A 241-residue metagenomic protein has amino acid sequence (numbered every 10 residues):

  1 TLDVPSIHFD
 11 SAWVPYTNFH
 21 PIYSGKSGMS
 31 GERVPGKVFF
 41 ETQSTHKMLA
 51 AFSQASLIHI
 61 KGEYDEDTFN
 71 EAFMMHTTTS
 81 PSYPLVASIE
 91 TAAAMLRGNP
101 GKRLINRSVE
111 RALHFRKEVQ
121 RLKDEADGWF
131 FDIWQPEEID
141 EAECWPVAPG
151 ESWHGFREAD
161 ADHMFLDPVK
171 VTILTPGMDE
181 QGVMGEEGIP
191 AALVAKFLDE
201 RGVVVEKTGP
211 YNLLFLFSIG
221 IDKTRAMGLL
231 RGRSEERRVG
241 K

Functional and structural regions predicted by a protein language model:
T1-K123, E138: Conserved PLP-enzyme active-site core in the AAT-like
N99-K241: Non-catalytic terminal extensions of PLP-dependent enzymes
